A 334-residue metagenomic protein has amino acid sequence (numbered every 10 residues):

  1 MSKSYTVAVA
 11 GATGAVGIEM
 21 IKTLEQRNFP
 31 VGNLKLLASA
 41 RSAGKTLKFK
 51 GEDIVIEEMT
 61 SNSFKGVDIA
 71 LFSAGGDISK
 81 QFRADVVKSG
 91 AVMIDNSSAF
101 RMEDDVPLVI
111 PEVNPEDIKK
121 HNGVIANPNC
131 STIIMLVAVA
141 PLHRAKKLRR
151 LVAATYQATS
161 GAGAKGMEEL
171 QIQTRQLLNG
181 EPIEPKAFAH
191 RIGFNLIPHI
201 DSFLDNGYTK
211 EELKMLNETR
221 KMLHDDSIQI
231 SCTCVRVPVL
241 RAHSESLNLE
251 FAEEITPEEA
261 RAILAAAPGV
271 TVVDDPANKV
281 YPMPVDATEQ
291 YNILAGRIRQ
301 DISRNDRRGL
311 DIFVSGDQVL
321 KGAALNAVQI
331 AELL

Functional and structural regions predicted by a protein language model:
M1-I192, S227-Q229, A262, K279 (+4 more regions): N-terminal Rossmann-like NAD(P) cofactor-binding subdomain of oxidoreductases, focused on the glycine-rich
I21, L216-R220, R261, A265: Generic solvent-exposed, charged/amphipathic alpha-helical segments that serve as macromolecular interface scaffolds
A40-S42, C130-S131, T155-A162, L196-L204 (+2 more regions): Glycine-rich beta-alpha junction loops
G123-I134, G207-L216, G322-N326: A glycine-rich, Thr/Ser-enriched phosphate-binding loop motif common to dinucleotide/cofactor-binding enzymes
E169, H190-P198, V239-S244, L249: Active-site-proximal catalytic alpha-helix in oxidoreductases
G193-L240: Oxyanion-binding "anion nests"
I228-L334: C-terminal active-site/capping subdomain that shapes the small-molecule cofactor and substrate pocket of enzyme
